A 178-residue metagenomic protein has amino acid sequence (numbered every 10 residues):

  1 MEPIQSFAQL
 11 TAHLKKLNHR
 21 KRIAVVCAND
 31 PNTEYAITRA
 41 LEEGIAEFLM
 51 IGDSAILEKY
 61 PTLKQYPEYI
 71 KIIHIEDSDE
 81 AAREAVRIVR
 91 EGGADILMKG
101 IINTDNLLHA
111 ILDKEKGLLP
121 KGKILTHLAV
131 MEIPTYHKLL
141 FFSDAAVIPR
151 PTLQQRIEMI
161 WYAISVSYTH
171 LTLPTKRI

Functional and structural regions predicted by a protein language model:
M1-A12: Positively charged, low-complexity intrinsically disordered leader regions
H19-T33, A146-M159: Short, glycine-rich nucleotide/cofactor-binding loops
R22, A46-E47: Residues at the starts of beta-strands that form the adenosine-phosphate
P31-E43: Histidine-anchored nucleotide/phosphate-binding helix
E47-S54: Short internal beta-strands
H74-L140: N-terminal glycine-rich phosphate/adenylate-binding segment common to multiple enzyme folds
T135-Y168: Short, glycine-/small-residue-rich phosphate/pyrophosphate-handling segment
T169-T175: Conserved small/polar residues in nucleotide/adenosyl-binding loops
